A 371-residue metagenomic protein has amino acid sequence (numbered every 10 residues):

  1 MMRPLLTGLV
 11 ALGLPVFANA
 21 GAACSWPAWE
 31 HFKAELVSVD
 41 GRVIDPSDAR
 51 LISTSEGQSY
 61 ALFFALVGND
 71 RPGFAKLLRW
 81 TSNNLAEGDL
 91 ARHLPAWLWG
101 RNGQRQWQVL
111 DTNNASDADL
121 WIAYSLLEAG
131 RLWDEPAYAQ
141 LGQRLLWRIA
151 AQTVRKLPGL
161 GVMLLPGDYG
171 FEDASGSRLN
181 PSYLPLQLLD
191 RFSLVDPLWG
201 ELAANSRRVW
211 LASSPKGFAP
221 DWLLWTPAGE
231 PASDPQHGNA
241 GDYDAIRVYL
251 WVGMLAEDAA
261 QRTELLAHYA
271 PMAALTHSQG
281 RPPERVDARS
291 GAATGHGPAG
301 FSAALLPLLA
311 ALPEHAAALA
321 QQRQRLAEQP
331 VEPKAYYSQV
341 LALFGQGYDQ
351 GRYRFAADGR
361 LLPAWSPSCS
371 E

Functional and structural regions predicted by a protein language model:
M1-P4: Positively charged n-region of N-terminal signal peptides that target proteins for export
T7-V16: Bacterial N-terminal signal peptides
A20-E56, L66-V109, P158-M163, G167 (+2 more regions): Low-complexity, Ser/Thr/Pro/Gly-enriched N-terminal "stalk/linker" regions
G21-P27, L51-S55, S116-D117, A139-A303 (+2 more regions): Extended ligand-binding clefts on enzyme/binding-domain cores
F32, G68, T81-N84, G88 (+12 more regions): Alpha-helical solenoid scaffolds that mediate protein-protein interactions, centered on TPR/SEL1-like repeats but also
T54, Q58, V109-R131: Aromatic-rich carbohydrate-recognition surfaces in CAZymes
G73-F74, E135-G142, Q261, L265 (+2 more regions): Solenoid-repeat scaffolds in large eukaryotic assemblies
V286-E371: C-terminal functional modules
